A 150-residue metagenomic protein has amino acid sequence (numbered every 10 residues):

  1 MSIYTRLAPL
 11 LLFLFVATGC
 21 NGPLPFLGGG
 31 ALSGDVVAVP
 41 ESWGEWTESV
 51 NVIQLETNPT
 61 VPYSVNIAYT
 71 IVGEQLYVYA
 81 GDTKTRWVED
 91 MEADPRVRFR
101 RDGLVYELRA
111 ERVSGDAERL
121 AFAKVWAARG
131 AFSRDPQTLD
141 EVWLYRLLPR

Functional and structural regions predicted by a protein language model:
M1-A8: Bacterial N-terminal signal peptides that target proteins for export
L10-F13: Residue-level signal for mature regions of secreted extracellular proteins and peptides
F15-G19: C-terminal motif of bacterial Sec signal peptides marking the signal peptidase cleavage site
N21-Y63: Short, conserved active-site entrance elements at the starts or edges of catalytic domains
L32-D35, T47-S49, E56-T57, L76-V78 (+2 more regions): A short linear-motif detector with a strong N-terminal bias
E41-W43, V61-Y63, K84-R150: Short, structured beta-strand-loop surface elements
E48-D82, V97, E107-R109: Short beta-strand segments
